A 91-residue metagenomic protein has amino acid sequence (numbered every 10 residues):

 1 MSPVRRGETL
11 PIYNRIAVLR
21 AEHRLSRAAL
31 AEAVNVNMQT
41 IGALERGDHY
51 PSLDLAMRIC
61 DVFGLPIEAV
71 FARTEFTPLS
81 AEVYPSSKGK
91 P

Functional and structural regions predicted by a protein language model:
M1-E22: A short, Lys/Arg-rich alpha-helix, primarily the initiator
S2, R6, D61, F71-P91: Short, charged recognition helix plus adjacent turn of helix-turn-helix-like nucleic-acid-binding domains
I16, R27, A56: Generic structural marker for isolated residues within well-ordered, non-membrane alpha-helices of soluble domains
A21, E32, D61: Alpha-helical residues within the helix-turn-helix
A21, N35, R46, E75: Residue-level detection of the helix-turn-helix DNA-binding "recognition helix"
R24-A43: Short alpha-helical DNA-recognition segment
R27, M38, D48-H49, I67: The DNA-contacting recognition helix of HTH DNA-binding domains and analogous helical DNA-recognition elements
D54-A69: DNA major-groove recognition helix of helix-turn-helix/homeodomain DNA-binding modules
